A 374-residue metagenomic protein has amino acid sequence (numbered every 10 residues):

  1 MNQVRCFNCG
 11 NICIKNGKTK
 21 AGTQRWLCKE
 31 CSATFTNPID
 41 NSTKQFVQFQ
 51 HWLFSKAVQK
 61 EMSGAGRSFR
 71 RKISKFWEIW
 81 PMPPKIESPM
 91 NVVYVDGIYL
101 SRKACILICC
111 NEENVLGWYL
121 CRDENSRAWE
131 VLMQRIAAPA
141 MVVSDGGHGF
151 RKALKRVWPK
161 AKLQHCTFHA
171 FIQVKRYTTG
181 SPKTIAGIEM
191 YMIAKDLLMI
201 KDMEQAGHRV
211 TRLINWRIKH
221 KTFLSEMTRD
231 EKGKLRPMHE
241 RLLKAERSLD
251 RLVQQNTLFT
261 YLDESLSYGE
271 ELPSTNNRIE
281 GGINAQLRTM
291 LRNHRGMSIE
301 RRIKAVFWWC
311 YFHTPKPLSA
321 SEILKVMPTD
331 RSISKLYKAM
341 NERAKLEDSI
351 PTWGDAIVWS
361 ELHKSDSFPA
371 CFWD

Functional and structural regions predicted by a protein language model:
C6-C9, C28: Short cysteine-rich clusters marking metal-coordination/redox-active sites
N11-I14, T36: Short functional micro-motifs and their immediate structural scaffolds
K15-R25: Short linker/helix segments within small regulatory modules
T23, L27, T34, G64-K160: RNase H-like nuclease fold core
R25, S32, N37-S42, Q48 (+3 more regions): Acidic/histidine-rich catalytic cores and adjacent linkers of DNA breakage/strand-transfer/modification proteins
F54-S63: Short, charged amphipathic recognition helices of the HTH superfamily and cognate SANT/SANTA-like modules
Y99, H148, I172, I283-N284: Short hydrophobic/aromatic residue motifs in ordered secondary structure
D145-A194: Conserved beta-strand -> loop -> alpha-helix junction used to position metal-binding or nucleic-acid-contacting
